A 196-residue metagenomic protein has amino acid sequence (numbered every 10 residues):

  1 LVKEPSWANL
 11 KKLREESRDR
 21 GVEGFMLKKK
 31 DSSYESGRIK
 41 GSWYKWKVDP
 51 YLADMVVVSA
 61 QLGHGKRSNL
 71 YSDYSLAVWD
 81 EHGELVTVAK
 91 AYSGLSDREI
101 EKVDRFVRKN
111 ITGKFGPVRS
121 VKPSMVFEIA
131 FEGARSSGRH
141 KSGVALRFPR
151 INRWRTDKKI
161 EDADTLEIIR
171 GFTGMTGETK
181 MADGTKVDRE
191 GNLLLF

Functional and structural regions predicted by a protein language model:
L1-F196: Catalytic cores of nucleic-acid ligases and guanylyltransferases
